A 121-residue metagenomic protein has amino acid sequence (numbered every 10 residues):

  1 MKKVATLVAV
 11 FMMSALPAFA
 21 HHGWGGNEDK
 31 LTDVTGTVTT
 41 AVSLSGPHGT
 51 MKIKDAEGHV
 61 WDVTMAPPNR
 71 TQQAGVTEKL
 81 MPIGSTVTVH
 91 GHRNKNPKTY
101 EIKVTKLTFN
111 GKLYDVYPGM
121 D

Functional and structural regions predicted by a protein language model:
M1-V4: Positively charged n-region of N-terminal signal peptides that target proteins for export
L16-A20: Sec/Tat signal peptide C-region and signal peptidase I cleavage site
W24-L44: Short, glycine/small-residue-enriched coil/turn segments at secondary-structure junctions
L31-D33, G46-H48, T86, I102-V104: Extracytoplasmic
L44-K54: Short aromatic-glycine-enriched beta-strand elements
M65-Q73: Short, structured beta-strand/loop micro-motifs enriched in basic residues and often containing a Trp
Q73-V89: Short nucleic-acid-contacting surface segments enriched for D/E, G, S/T with interspersed K/R
N94-P118: OB-fold/S1-family single-stranded nucleic acid-binding modules
